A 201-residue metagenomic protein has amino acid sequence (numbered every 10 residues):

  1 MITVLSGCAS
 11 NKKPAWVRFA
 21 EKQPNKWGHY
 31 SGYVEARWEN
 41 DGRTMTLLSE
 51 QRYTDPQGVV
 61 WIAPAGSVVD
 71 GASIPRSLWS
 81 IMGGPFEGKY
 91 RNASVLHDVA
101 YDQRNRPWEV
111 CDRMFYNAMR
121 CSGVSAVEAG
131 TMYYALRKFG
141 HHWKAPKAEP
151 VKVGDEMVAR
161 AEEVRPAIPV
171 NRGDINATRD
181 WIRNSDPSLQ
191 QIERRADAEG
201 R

Functional and structural regions predicted by a protein language model:
M1-C8: Sec-dependent bacterial lipoprotein signal peptides
C8-R201: Extended terminal accessory/targeting regions
